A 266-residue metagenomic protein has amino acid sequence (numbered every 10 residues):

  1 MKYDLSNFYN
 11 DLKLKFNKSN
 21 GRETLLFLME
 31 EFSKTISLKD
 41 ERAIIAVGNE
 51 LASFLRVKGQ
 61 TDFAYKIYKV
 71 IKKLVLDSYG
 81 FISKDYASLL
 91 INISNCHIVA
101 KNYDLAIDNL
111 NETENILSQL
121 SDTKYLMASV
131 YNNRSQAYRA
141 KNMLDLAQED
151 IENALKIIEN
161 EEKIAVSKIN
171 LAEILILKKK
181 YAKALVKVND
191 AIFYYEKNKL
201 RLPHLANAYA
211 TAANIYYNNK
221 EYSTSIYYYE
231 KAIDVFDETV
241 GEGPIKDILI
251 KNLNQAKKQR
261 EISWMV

Functional and structural regions predicted by a protein language model:
S6-L38, E50-V57, V99: Alpha-helical segment of the N-proximal tetratricopeptide repeat
K13-N17, A46-V57, K84-V99, Y125-A140 (+3 more regions): Conserved alpha-helical positions within TPR/SEL1-like repeat arrays
F27, I67, A147-I151, K183-A191 (+1 more regions): Alpha-helical repeat scaffolds
M29-K34, K69-D77, N111-Q119, E152-I157 (+2 more regions): Amphipathic alpha-helical segments of tetratricopeptide repeats
S37-D40, D77-F81, Q119-D122, K156-E161 (+2 more regions): Short coil/turn linkers that connect adjacent helices within long alpha-helical scaffolds, especially alpha-solenoid
F236, G241-V266: Terminal, low-structured helical/coil segments at or just beyond the last alpha-helical repeat
